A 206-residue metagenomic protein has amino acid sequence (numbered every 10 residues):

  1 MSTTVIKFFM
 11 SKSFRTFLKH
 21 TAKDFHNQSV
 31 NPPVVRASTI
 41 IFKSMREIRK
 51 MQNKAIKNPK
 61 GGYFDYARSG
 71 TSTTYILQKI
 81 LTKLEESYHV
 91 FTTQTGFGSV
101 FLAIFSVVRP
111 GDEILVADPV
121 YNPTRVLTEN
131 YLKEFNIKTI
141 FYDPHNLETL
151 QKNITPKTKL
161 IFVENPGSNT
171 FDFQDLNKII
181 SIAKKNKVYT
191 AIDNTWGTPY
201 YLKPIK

Functional and structural regions predicted by a protein language model:
V5-G61: N-terminal glycine-rich, Lys/His-bearing helix-loop that initiates the first secondary-structure elements of many
I6, R15-A22, H89-K206: Conserved PLP-enzyme active-site core in the AAT-like
F25-N27, Y66, G70, D143: Alpha-helix initiation/capping motif
S44-G98, T128-N130: Conserved N-terminal alpha-helix of the aminotransferase class I/II PLP-enzyme fold
